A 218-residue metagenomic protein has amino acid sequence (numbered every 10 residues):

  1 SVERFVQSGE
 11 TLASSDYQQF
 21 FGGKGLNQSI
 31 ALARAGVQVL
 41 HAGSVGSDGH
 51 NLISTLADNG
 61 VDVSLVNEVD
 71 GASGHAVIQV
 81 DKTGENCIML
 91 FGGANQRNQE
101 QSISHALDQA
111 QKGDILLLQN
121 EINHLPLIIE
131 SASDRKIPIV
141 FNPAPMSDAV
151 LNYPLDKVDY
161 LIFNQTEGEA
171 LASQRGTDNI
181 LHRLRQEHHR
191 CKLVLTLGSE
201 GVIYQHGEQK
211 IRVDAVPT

Functional and structural regions predicted by a protein language model:
S1-Q7: Positively charged, low-complexity intrinsically disordered leader regions
S8-H75: Substrate-binding N-lobe of the ribokinase-like
H41, V66-E68, I78-I115: Conserved phosphate-binding/catalytic loop of the ribokinase/pfkB sugar-kinase fold
G60, Q96-Q101, V140-M146, Q174: Short gly/ser/thr-rich secondary-structure transition/capping motifs
A132-F141: Short beta-strand/loop segments at the ligand-binding rim of alpha/beta enzyme cores
M146-Y153: Short, glycine/polar-rich helix-capping loops at beta-to-alpha or helix-loop-helix junctions that flank or form
D148, Q174, D178-T218: Conserved phosphate-binding/catalytic region of the ribokinase-like
V158-Q165: A short beta-strand/loop micro-motif in the catalytic core of glycosyltransferases that engages the nucleotide-sugar
